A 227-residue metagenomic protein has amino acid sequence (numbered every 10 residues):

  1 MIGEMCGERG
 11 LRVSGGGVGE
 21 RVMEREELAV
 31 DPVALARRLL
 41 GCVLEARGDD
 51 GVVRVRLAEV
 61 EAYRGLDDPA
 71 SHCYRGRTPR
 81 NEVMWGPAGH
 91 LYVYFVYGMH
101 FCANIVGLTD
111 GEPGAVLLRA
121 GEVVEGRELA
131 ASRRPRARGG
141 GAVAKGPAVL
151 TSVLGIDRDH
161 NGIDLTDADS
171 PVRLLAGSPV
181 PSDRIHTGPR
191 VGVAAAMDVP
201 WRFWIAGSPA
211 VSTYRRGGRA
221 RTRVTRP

Functional and structural regions predicted by a protein language model:
C6-G10, G15-P227: Conserved, well-structured core segments that form or line functional sites
